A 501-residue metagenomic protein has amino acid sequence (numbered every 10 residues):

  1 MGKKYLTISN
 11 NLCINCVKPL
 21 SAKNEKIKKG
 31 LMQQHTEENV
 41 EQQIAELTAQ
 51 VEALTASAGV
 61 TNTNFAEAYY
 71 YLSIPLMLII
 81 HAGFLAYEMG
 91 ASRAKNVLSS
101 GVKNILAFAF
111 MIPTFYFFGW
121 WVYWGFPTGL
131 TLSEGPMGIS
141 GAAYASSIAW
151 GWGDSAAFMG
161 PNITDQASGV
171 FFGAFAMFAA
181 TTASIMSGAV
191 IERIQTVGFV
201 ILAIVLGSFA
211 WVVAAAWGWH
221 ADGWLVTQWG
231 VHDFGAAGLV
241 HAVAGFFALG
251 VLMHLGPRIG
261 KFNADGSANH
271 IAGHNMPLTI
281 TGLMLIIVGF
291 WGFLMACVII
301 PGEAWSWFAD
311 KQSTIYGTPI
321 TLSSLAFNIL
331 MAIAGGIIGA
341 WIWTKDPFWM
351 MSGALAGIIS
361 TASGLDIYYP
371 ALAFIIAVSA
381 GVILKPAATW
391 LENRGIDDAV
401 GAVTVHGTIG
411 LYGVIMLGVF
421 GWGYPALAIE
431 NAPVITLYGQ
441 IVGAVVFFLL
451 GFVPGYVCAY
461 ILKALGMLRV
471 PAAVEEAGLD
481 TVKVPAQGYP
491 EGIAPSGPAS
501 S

Functional and structural regions predicted by a protein language model:
T7, N11-K28: Short, positively charged and aromatic/hydrophobic N-terminal segments
Q33-S501: Hydrophobic alpha-helical transmembrane bundles of multi-pass membrane proteins
